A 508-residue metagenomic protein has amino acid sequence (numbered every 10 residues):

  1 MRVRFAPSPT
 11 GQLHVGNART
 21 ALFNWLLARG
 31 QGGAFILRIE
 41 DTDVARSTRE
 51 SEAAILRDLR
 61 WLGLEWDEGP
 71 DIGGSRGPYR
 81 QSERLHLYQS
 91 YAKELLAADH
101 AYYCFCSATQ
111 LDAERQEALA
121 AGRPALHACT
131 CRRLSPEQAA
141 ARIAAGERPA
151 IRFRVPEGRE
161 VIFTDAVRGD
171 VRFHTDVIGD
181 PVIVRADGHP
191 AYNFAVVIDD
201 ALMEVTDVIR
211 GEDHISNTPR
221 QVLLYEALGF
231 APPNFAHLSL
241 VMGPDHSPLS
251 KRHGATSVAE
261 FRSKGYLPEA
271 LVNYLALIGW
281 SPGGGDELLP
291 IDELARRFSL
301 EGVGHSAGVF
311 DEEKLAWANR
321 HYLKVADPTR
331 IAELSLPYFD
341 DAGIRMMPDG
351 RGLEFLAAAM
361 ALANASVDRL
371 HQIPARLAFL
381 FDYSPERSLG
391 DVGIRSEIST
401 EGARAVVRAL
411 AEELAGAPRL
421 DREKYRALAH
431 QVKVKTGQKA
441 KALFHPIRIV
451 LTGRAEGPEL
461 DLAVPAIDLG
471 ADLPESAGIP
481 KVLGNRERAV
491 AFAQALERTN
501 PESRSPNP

Functional and structural regions predicted by a protein language model:
M1-A120, N217-F230, A270: N-terminal Rossmann-like or analogous alpha/beta NTP/dinucleotide-binding catalytic cores that position adenine
R4-P9, L37-D41, M203-V208, T256 (+2 more regions): Glycine- and acidic
V44, F230-N234, L238-S388, T452-A455 (+2 more regions): Catalytic adenosine-cofactor/nucleotide-binding cores of aminoacyl-tRNA synthetases and other
Y102-Y103, S107-H237, G243-L249, S257 (+1 more regions): Active-site cores that bind ATP or allylic diphosphates and position pyrophosphate for catalysis
D391-K424, L428: Long, amphipathic alpha-helical coiled-coil segments characteristic of histidine-phosphotransfer scaffolds
R422-R426, K441-F444, P458-V464: A glycine-biased, small/acidic residue-tolerant capping/turn segment at secondary-structure junctions
Q431-K439: Short, mixed-charge amphipathic alpha-helical segments
I447: Hydrophobic, well-ordered secondary-structure elements that form the walls of internal hydrophobic environments
